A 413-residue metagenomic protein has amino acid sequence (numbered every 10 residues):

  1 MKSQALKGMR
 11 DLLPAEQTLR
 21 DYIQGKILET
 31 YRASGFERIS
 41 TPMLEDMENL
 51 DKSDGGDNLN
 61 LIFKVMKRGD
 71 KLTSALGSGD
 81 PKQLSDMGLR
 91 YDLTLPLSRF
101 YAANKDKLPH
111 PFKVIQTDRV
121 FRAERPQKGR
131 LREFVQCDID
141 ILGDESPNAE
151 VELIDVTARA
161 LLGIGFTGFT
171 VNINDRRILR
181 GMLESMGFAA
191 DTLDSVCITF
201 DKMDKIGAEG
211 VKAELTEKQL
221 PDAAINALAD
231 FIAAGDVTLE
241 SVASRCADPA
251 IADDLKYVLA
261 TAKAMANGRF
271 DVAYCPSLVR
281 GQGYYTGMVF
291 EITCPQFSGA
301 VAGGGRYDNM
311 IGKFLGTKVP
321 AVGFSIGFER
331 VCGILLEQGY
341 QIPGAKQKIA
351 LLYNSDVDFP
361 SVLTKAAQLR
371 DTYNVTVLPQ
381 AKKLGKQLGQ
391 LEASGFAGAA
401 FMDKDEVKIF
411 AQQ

Functional and structural regions predicted by a protein language model:
M1-L13, L193-S241: N-terminal targeting/leader regions
M1-Y91, L95, A103, V151-D155 (+1 more regions): TRNA-binding/sensing appendages of the translation machinery
L19-F36, E45-D46, P81-L84, D92-L108 (+2 more regions): Positively charged, Gly/Ser-enriched RNA/tRNA-binding surfaces
T41-N60, I173-S185, L278-T286, K383-A393: Beta-rich nucleic-acid/ligand-interaction surfaces
D51-M66, A190-D194, I292-P295, F396-M402: Short, structured secondary-structure boundary patches
N58-S74, G187-V211: Acidic, His- and aromatic-enriched active-site or binding-groove loops in soluble protein domains that engage sugars
A158, R180-E184, C197, K212: Amphipathic alpha-helical segments within well-ordered protein domains
G168-R177, V196, V272-S277: Short, surface-exposed recognition loops or helix-turn segments adjacent to catalytic cores
